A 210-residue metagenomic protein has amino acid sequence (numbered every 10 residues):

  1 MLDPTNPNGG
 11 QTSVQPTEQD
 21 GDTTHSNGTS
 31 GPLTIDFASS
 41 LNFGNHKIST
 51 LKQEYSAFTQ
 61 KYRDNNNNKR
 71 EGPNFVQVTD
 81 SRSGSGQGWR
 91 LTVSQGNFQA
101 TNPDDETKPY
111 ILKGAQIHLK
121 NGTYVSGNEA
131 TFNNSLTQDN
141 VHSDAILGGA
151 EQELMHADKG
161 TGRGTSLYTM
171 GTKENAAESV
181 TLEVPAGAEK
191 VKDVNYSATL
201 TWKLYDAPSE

Functional and structural regions predicted by a protein language model:
M1-E210: Signature of Gram-negative chaperone-usher
